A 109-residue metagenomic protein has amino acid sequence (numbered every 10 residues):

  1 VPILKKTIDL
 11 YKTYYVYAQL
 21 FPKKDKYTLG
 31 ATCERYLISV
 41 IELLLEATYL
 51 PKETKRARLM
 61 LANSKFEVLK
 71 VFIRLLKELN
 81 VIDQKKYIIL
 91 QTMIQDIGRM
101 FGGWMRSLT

Functional and structural regions predicted by a protein language model:
V1-T109: Amphipathic alpha-helical assembly/interaction segments
